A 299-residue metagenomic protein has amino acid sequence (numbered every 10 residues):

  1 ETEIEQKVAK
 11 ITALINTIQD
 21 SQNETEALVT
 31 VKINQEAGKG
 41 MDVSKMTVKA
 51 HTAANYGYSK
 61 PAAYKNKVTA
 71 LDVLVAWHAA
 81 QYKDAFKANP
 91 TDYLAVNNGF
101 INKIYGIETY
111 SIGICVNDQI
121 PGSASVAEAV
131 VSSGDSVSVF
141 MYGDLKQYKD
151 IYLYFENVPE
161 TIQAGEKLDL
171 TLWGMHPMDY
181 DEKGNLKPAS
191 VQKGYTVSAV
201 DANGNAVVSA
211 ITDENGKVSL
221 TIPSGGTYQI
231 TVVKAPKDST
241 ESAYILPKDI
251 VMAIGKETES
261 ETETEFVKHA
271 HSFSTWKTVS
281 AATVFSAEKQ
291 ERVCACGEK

Functional and structural regions predicted by a protein language model:
E1-V31, T258-T262, F266-S272, K277 (+1 more regions): Beta-rich interaction/scaffold domains
K7, G226-I230, Q290: Exposed beta-strand face motif in extracellular beta-rich ectodomains
D20-F266: Ubiquitin-like/PB1-type beta-grasp interaction modules and other compact soluble beta-rich domains
N34-K39, S272-F285: Short, solvent-exposed loop/edge segments of extracellular or virion-exposed proteins
A282-E298: Disulfide-stabilized extracellular beta-strand modules
